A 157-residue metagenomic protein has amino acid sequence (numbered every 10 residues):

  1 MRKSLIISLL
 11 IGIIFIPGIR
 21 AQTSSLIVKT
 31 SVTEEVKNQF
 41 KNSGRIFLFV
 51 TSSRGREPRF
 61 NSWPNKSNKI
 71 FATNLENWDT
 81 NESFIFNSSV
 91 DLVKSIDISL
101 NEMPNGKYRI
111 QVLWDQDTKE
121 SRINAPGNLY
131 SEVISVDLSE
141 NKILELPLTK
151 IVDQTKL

Functional and structural regions predicted by a protein language model:
M1-I27: Bacterial Sec-dependent N-terminal signal peptides
V28-Q39, S52-R59: Short amphipathic, basic-aromatic surface patches that mediate peripheral association with negatively charged
S31, F49-S53, L113-D117: Predominantly extracellular/luminal cell-surface or secreted proteins
F40-F47, W63-S67, M103-G106: Short coil-to-beta strand junction motifs in C2/discoidin
F47-N81: Contiguous segments within soluble domain cores/interaction surfaces
L75-S99: A beta-strand/beta-hairpin structural motif
M103-D117: A short tyrosine-centered beta-strand micro-motif
D117-Q154: Structured interaction patches on ligand/partner-binding surfaces of diverse proteins
